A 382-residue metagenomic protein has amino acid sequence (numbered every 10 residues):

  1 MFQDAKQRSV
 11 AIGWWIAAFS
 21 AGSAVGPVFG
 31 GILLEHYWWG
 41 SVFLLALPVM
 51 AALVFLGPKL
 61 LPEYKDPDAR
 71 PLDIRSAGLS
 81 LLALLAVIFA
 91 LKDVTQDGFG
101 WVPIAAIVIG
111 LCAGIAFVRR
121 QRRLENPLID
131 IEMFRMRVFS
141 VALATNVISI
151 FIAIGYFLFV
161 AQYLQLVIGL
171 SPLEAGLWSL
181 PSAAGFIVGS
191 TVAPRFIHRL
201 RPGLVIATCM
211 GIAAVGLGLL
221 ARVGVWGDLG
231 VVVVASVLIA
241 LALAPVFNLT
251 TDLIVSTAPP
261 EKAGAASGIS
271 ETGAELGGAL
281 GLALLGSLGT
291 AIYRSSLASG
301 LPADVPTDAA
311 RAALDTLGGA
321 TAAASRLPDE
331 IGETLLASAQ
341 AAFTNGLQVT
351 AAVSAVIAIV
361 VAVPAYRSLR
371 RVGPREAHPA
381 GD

Functional and structural regions predicted by a protein language model:
M1-A17: Cytoplasmic helix-loop-helix junction between adjacent transmembrane helices in 12-TM secondary transporters
Q3, R75, W101-A106, A113 (+3 more regions): 12-transmembrane solute porter fold
Q3-D4, P259, P306, P328: Helix-capping/helix-break motifs at membrane-protein junctions, especially on the cytosolic side just before or after
G13, E35-N146, I152, L170 (+1 more regions): Hydrophobic transmembrane-helix bundles of small-molecule transporters
W14, F19-G31, L84, S190 (+1 more regions): Glycine/proline-centered helix-kink
K65-R70, N126-E132, A298-P302, V372-G381: Short, Lys/Arg-enriched, Gly/Pro-containing loop segments at transmembrane-helix junctions of multi-pass membrane
L243, D252, L317-D382: Transmembrane-helix exit segments and adjacent C-terminal regions of multi-pass membrane proteins
L297-E330: Juxtamembrane non-transmembrane "cap" segments at the membrane-aqueous interface of multi-pass membrane proteins
